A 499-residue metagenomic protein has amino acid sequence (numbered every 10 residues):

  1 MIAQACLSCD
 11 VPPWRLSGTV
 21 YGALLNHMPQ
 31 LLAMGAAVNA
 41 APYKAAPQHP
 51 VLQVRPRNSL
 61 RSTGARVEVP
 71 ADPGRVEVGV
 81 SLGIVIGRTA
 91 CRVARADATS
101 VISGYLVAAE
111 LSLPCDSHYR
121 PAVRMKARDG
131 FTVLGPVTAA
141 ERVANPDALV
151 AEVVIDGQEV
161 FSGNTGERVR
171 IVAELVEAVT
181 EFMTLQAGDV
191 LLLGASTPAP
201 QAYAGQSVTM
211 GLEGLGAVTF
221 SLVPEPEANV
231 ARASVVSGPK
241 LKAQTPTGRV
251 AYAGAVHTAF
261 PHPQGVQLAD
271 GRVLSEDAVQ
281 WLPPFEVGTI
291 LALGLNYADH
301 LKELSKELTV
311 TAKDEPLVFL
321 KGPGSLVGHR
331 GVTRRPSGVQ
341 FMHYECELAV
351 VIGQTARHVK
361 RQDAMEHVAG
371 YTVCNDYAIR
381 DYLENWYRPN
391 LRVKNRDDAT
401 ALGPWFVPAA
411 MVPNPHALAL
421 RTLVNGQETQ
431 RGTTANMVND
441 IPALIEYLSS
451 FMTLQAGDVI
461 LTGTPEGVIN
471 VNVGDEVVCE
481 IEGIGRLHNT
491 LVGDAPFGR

Functional and structural regions predicted by a protein language model:
M1-I86, V218-S221, G238-S337, Y344 (+1 more regions): Extended, compositionally biased flexible segments
I2-L16, Q30, P114-K242, P261-P263 (+3 more regions): Catalytic-pocket segment enriched in acidic/His residues
D10-P12, A41-P42, E68-V76, A90-D97 (+9 more regions): A generic local secondary-structure boundary/capping motif
M34-K44, R95-L106, E307-V310, R361-T372: Short Gly/aromatic-enriched secondary-structure transition segments
Q53, G83-R88, E177, G188 (+3 more regions): Short, conserved beta-strand element in jelly-roll/cupin
S81-V85, L106, E152, E347-V351 (+2 more regions): Residues embedded in well-ordered beta-strands
T89-A90, V153-I155, A269, T355-A356 (+1 more regions): Catalytic strand-loop segment that frames the active site of acyl-thioester-processing enzymes
